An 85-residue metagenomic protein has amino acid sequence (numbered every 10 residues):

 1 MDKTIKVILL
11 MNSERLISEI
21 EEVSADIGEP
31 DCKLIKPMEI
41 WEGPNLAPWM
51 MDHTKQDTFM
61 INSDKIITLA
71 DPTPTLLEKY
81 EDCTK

Functional and structural regions predicted by a protein language model:
M1-K85: Conserved RNA-binding domains used in RNP assembly and mRNA/RNA metabolism
